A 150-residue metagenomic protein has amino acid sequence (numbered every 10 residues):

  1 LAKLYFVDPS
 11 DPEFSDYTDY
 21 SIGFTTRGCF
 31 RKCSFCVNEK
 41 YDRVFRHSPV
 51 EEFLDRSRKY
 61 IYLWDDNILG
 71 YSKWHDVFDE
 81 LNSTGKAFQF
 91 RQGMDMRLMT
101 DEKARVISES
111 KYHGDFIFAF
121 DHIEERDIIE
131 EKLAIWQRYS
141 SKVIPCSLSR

Functional and structural regions predicted by a protein language model:
L1-Y62: Acidic, low-complexity intrinsically disordered segments
V37-K132, K142-R150: Core AdoMet radical
W136: Conserved C-terminal guanine-recognition region of P-loop GTPase G domains, centered on the G4
